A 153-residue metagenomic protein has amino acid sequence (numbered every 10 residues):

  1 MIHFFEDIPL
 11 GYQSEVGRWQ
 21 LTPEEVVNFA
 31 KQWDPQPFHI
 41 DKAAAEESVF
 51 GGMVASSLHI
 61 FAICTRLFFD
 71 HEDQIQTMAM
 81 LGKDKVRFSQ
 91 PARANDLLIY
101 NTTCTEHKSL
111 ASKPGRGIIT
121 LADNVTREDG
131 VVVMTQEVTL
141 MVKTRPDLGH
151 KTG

Functional and structural regions predicted by a protein language model:
M1-G82, R145-G153: Hot-dog-fold acyl-thioester-processing enzymes
I2-L10, A92-L97, N101-G153: HotDog/MaoC-like acyl-thioester-processing domains
V16, F88, S109-A111: Short helix-to-loop capping/linker segments positioned immediately adjacent to catalytic or ligand/cofactor-binding
F38-I40, A79, D84-V86, S112 (+2 more regions): Short, intrinsically disordered/low-complexity patches at protein termini and at juxtamembrane boundaries
G51-M53, T77-M78, Q90-P91, A111-P114: Short histidine-centered beta-strand/loop micro-motifs that create catalytic or ligand/metal-coordination sites
R66, K83-V86, T103-T105, E128: Beta-hairpin (beta-strand-turn-beta-strand) motif
Q74-L81, K85-D96, Y100: Mid-chain, well-packed structural core segment of small domains
